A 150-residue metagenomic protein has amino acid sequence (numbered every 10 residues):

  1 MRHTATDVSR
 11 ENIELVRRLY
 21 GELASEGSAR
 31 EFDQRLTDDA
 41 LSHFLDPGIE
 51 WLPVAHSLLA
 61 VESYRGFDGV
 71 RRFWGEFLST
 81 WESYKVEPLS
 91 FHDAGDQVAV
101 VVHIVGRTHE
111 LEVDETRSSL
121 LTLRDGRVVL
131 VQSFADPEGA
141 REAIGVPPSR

Functional and structural regions predicted by a protein language model:
M1-R150: C-terminal and inter-domain tail/linker signature
